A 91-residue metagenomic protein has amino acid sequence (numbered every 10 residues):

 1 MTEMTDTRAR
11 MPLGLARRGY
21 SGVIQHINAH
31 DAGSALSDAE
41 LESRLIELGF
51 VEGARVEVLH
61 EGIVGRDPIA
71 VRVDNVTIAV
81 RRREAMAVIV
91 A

Functional and structural regions predicted by a protein language model:
M1-V51, E57-A91: Compact, charge-rich alpha-helical regulatory domains located at protein termini
